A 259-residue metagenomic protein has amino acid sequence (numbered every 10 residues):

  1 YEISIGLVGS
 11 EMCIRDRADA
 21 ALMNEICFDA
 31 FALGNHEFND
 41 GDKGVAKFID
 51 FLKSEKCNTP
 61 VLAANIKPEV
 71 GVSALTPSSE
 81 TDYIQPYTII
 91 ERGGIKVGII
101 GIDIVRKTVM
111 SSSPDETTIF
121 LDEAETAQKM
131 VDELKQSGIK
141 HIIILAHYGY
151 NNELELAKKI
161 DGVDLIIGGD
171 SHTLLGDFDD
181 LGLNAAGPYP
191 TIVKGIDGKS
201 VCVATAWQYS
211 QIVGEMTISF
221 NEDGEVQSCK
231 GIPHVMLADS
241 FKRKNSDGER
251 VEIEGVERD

Functional and structural regions predicted by a protein language model:
S4, G9-L237: Acidic, metal/ion-coordinating pockets
K242-K244: Mobile "lid/hinge" segments at catalytic clefts and subdomain interfaces of large enzymes
V251-V256: Extended intrinsically disordered or low-complexity segments
